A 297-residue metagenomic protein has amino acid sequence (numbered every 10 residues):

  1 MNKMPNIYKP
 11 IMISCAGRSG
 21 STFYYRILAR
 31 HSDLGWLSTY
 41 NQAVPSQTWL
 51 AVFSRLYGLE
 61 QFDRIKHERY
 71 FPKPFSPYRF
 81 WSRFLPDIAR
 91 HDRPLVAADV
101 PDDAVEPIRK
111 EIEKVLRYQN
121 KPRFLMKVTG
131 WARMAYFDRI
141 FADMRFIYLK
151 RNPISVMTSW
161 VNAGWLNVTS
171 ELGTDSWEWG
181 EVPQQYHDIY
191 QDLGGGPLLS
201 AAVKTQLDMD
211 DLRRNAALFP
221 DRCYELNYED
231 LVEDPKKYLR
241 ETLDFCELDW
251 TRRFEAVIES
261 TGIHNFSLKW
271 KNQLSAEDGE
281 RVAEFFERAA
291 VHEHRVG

Functional and structural regions predicted by a protein language model:
M1-I11, W165-G297: PAPS-dependent sulfotransferases, especially Golgi type II membrane carbohydrate sulfotransferases
S14-C15: The Walker A (P-loop) glycine that initiates the GxxxxGKT/S ATP-binding motif of P-loop NTPases
R18: Walker A (P-loop) phosphate-binding loop of P-loop NTPases
S21, W131-A135, M157, P235: Short, well-ordered alpha-helical microsegments
T22-D33: A conserved segment at the C-terminal end of the G1
G35-S38, D143-R151, V168-E171, W250-T251: Short hydrophobic/aromatic-enriched beta-strand-loop microsegments
Y40-F124, E181-H187, A290: PAPS-dependent sulfation machinery
K127-V128, F137-N162: Conserved phosphate-donor/acceptor-positioning beta-strand/loop module used by diverse small-molecule
